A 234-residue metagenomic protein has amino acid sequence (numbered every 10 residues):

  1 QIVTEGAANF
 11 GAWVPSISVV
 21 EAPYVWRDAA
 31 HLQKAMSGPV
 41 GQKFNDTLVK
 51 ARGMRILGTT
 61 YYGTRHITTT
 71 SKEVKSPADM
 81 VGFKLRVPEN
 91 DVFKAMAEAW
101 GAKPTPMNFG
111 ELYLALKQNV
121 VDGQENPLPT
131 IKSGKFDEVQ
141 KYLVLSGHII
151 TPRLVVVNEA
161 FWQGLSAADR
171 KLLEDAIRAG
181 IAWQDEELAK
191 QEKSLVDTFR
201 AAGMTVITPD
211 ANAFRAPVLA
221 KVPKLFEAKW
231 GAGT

Functional and structural regions predicted by a protein language model:
Q1-H31, P39-T234: N-terminal secretory/targeting leader peptides
